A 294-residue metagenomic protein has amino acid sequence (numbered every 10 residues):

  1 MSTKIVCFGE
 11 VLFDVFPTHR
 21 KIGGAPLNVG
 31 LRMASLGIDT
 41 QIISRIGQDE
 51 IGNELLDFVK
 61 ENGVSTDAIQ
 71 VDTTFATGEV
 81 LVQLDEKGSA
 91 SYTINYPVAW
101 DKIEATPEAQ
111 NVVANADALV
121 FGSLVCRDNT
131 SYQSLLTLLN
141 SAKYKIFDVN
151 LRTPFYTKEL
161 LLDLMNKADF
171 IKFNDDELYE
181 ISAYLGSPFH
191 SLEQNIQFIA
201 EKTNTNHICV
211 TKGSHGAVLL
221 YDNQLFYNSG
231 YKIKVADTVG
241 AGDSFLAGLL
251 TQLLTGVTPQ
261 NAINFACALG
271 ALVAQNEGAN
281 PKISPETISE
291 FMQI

Functional and structural regions predicted by a protein language model:
M1-T3, F189-I294: Conserved phosphate-binding/catalytic region of the ribokinase-like
M1-V6, F58-E61, T66-I69, E86-L225: Ribokinase/PfkB-type carbohydrate-kinase core domain
I5, V15-V80, L84-S89, I94-W100 (+1 more regions): Substrate-binding N-lobe of the ribokinase-like
G9: Active-site beta-alpha turn of Rossmann-fold NAD(P)-dependent dehydrogenases/reductases
F13, Q48, L151-T153, E177 (+3 more regions): Short, glycine/acidic-enriched loop or turn micro-motifs at the edges of active sites
P17-G24, E50, A76, F155 (+4 more regions): Residues at secondary-structure transition points
N28-L31, A114, N166, Q260 (+3 more regions): A broad detector of short, well-ordered amphipathic alpha-helices that serve as recognition/interaction surfaces
Q41, V120, L272: Active-site anion-handling motifs in enzyme catalytic cores
